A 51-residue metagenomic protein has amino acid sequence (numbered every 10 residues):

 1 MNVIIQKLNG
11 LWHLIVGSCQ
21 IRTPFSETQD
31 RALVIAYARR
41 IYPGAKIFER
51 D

Functional and structural regions predicted by a protein language model:
M1-V16, F48-E49: Short N-terminal "domain-start" leader segments that mark the transition from disordered tails or signal peptides into
L11-W12, A36, G44, D51: Intrinsically disordered, low-complexity segments enriched in polar/charged small residues
C19-R22: Short, surface-exposed beta-strand-loop junctions and turns on beta-sheet-rich folds
F25-K46: A short, charged, amphipathic alpha-helix used as a generic interaction element across diverse proteins
